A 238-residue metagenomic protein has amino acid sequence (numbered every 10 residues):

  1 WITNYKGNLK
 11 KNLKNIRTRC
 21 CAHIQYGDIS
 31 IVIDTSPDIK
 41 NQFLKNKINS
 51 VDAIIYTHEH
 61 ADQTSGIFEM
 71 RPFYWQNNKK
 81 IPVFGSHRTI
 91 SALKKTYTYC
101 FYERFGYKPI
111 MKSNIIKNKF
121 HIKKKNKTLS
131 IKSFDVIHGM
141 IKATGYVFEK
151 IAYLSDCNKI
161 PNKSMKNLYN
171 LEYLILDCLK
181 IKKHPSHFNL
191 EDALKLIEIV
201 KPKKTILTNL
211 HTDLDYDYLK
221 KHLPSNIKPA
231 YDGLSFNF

Functional and structural regions predicted by a protein language model:
W1-L154, K220-F238: Binuclear metal-dependent hydrolase catalytic cores
L13-N15, S36, C157, K183-L190: A conditional alpha-helix N-cap/helix-loop micro-motif detector
R88, H138, N158, K180 (+1 more regions): Short, glycine/serine-rich, charged loops/turns that create anion-binding and catalytic segments at active sites
I137-T144, F148-D177: Active-site-proximal loop/helix segments of hydrolase catalytic cores
P161-F238: Binuclear metal-ion centers of metallo-dependent hydrolases, dominated by the metallo-beta-lactamase
